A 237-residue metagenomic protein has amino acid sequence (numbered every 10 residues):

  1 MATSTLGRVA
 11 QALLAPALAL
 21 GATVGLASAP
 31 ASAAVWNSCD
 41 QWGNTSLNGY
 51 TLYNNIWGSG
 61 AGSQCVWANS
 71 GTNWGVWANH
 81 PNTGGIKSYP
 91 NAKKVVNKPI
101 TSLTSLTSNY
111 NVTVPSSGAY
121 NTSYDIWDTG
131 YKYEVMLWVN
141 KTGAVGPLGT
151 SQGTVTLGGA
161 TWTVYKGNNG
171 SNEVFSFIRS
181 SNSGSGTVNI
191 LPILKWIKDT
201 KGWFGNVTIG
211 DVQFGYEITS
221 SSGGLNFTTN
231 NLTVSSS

Functional and structural regions predicted by a protein language model:
A2-L14: Bacterial N-terminal signal peptides that target proteins for export
L20-P30: C-terminal segment of classical bacterial N-terminal signal peptides
A34-W77, S236-S237: N-terminal segment immediately downstream of the Sec signal-peptide cleavage site in secreted/extracellular proteins
T72-V76, T104-Y110, Y124, I209-I218: Short, hydrophobic/proline-enriched secondary-structure or compact coil segments at domain edges
N82-T156: Extracellular-facing segments of soluble proteins and assemblies that are Gly/Ser/Thr-biased and enriched in aromatics
G85-I100, E173-G205: Beta-sandwich interaction modules
T129-L191: Short helix-loop boundary/capping segments
G184-S237: Long, compositionally biased interface segments
